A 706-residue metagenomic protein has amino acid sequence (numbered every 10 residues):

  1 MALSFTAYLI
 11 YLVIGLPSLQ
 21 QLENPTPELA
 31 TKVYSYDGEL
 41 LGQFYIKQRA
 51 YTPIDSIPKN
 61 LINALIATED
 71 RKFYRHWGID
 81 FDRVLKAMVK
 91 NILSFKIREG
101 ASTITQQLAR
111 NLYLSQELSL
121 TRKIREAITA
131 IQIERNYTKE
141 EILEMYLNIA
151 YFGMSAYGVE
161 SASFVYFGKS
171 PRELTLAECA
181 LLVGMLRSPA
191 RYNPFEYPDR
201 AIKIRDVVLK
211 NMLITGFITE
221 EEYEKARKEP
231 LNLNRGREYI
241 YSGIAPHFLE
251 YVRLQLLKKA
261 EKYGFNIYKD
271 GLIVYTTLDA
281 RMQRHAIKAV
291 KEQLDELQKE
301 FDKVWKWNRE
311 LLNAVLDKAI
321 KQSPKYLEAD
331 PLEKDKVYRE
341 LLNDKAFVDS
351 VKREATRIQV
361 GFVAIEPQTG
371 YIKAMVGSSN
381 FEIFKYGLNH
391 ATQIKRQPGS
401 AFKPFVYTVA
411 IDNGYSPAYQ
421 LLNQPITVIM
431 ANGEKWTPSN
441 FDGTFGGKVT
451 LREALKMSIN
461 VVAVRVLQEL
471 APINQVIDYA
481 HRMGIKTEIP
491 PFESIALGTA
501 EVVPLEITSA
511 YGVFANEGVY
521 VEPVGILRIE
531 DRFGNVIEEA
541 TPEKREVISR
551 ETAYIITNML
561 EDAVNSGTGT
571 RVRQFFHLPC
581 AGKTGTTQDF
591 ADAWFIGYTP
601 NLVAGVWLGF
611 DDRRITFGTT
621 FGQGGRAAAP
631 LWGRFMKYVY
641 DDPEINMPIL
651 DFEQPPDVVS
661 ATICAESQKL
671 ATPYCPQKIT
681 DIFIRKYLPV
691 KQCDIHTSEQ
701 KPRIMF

Functional and structural regions predicted by a protein language model:
M1-Y34, K72, N91-I92, L297: N-terminal type II signal-anchor transmembrane helix that functions as the membrane-insertion/stop-transfer segment
A50-D55, E354-V360, F384-F405, A418-N423 (+2 more regions): Short active-site loop at a secondary-structure junction that contains or immediately precedes the catalytic residue(s)
L65-I66, M212, A286, T369-G370 (+5 more regions): Active-site SXXK
Y74-V84, Y157-E160, T219-E224, I411-M430 (+3 more regions): Short, well-structured active-site flanking segments
L93-L118, R172, E238-I244, Y415-V476 (+2 more regions): Conserved catalytic neighborhood of penicillin-recognizing serine enzymes
K96-D317, V466, H481-R482, K486-T487 (+2 more regions): Non-catalytic, structured segments within soluble enzyme domains
T276, A280-E296, N313-E366, A374-G377 (+3 more regions): A penicillin-recognizing enzyme superfamily signal
K435-P438, L470-S509, G518, E522-G525: Mid-domain, small-residue-enriched loop/turn segments at the edges of structured enzyme/sensor domains
